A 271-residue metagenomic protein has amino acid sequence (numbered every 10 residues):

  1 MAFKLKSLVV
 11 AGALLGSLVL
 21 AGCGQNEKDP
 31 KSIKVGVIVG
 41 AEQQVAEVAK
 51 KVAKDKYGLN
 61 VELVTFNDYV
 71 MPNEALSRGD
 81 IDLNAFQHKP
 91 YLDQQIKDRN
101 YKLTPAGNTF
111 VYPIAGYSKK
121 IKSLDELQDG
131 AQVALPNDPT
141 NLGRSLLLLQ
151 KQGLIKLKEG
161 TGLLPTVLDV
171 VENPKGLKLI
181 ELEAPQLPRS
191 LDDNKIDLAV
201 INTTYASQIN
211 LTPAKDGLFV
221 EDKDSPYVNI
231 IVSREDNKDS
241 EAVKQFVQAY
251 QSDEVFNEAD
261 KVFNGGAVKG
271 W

Functional and structural regions predicted by a protein language model:
V19-G22: C-terminal motif of bacterial Sec signal peptides marking the signal peptidase cleavage site
G24-N26: Bacterial signal peptide processing site
S32, V39-T65, M71, A75-S77: Short, polar/charged alpha-helical segment
G40, N67-Y69, G79, L83-D93 (+4 more regions): Beta->alpha turn/N-cap motifs
L63-E74, T161-R189: Short helix-initiation/N-cap motifs at beta->coil->alpha
A106-I155, F256: A conserved helix-loop-strand patch within extracytoplasmic ligand-binding domains of the periplasmic binding
G107-S118, S207-Y250, K269-W271: Periplasmic-binding protein-like
G143-Q150, Y250-W271: Periplasmic-binding protein-like
